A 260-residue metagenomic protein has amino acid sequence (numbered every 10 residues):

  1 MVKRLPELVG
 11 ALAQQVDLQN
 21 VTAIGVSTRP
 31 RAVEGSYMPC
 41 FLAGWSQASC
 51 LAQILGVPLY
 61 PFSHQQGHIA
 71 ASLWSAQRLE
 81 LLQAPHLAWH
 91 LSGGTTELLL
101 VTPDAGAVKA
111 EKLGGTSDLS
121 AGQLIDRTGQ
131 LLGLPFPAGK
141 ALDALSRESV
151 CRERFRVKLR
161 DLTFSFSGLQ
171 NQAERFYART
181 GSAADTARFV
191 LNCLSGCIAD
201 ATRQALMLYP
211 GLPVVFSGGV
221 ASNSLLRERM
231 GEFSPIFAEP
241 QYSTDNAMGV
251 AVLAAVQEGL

Functional and structural regions predicted by a protein language model:
M1-Q15, C197-T202: Short, well-ordered amphipathic alpha-helical segments that serve as non-catalytic structural scaffolds within diverse
G10-S49, Q53: Short beta-strand-loop/turn "lid" adjacent to the catalytic site in phosphate-handling enzymes
V26-R29, S92-G94, V215-N223: Glycine-rich beta-strand-to-loop/alpha-helix junction loops that act as flexible
M38-A43, L59-G67, W89-L91, D118-L119 (+2 more regions): Active-site nucleophile and cofactor-binding loops and adjacent substrate-binding regions of central metabolic enzymes
V57, P61-L87, L253: Conserved phosphate-binding catalytic cores of ATP/NTP-utilizing and phosphoryl-transfer enzymes
H68-S72, A238-L260: Glycine-rich phosphate-binding/hydrolytic loop that grips phosphoryl groups
E80-A84, H90-S92, E97-G181, L260: A short helix-loop
K140-V214, V220-F237, A255-G259: A contiguous, well-structured pocket-lining segment that forms one wall/lid of small-molecule binding clefts in soluble
